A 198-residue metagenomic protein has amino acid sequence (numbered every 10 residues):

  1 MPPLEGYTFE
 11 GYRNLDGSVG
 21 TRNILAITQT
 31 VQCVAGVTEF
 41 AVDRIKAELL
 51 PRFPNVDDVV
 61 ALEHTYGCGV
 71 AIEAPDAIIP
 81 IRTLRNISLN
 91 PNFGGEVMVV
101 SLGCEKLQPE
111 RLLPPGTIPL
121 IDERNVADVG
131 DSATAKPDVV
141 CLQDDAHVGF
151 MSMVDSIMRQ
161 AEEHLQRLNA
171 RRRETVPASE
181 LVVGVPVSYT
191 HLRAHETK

Functional and structural regions predicted by a protein language model:
M1, Q32, V42-R171, E180-V182: Alpha/propeptide regions of enzymes that mature by internal proteolysis
M1-T21, E163-A170: Flexible inter-domain linker/hinge segments
L4-Y7, G17-K46: N-terminal signal-anchor module of multipass membrane proteins
V19-T21, P91-F93, T175-P177: Solvent-exposed loop and beta-edge segments used for protein-protein assembly and interaction
N23-Q29, V99, V183-V185: Short hydrophobic beta-strand segments
G103-C104, V187-Y189: Short, internal active-site loops enriched in acidic
P177-V185, L192: Active-site/ligand-binding-proximal alpha/beta "capping" segment
T190-T197: Conserved small/polar residues in nucleotide/adenosyl-binding loops
